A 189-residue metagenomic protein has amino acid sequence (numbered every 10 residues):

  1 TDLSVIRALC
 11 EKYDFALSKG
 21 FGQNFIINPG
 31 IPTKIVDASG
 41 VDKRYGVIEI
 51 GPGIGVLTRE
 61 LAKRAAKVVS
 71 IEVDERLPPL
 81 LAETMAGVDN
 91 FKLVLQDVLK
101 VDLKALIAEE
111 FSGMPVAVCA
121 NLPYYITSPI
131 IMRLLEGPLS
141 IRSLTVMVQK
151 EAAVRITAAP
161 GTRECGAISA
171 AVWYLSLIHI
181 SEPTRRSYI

Functional and structural regions predicted by a protein language model:
T1-S181, R185-S187: Catalytic cores of RNA-modifying enzymes
